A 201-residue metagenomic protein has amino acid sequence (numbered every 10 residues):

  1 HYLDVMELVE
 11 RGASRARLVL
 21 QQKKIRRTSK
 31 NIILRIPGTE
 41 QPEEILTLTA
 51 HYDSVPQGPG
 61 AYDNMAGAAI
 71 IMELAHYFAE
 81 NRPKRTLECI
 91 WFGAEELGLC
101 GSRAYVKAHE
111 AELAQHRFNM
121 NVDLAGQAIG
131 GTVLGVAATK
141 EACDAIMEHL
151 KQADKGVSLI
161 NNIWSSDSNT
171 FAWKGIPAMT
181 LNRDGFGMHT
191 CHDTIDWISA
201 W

Functional and structural regions predicted by a protein language model:
H1-A61, E73-E80, K84-T86: Soluble metallo-hydrolase cores and metallopeptidase-like ectodomains found primarily in the secretory/periplasmic
L3, P56, F92-F186, C191 (+1 more regions): Metal-dependent peptidase/peptidase-like ectodomains
M6, A68-H76, R103-V106, M147: Predominant activation on well-ordered alpha-helical scaffold segments within soluble catalytic domains
Q57-A69, E96, A200: Short, conserved micro-motifs enriched in small and acidic residues
I71, T86-E88, P177: A fold-wide structural signal in alpha/beta-hydrolase
